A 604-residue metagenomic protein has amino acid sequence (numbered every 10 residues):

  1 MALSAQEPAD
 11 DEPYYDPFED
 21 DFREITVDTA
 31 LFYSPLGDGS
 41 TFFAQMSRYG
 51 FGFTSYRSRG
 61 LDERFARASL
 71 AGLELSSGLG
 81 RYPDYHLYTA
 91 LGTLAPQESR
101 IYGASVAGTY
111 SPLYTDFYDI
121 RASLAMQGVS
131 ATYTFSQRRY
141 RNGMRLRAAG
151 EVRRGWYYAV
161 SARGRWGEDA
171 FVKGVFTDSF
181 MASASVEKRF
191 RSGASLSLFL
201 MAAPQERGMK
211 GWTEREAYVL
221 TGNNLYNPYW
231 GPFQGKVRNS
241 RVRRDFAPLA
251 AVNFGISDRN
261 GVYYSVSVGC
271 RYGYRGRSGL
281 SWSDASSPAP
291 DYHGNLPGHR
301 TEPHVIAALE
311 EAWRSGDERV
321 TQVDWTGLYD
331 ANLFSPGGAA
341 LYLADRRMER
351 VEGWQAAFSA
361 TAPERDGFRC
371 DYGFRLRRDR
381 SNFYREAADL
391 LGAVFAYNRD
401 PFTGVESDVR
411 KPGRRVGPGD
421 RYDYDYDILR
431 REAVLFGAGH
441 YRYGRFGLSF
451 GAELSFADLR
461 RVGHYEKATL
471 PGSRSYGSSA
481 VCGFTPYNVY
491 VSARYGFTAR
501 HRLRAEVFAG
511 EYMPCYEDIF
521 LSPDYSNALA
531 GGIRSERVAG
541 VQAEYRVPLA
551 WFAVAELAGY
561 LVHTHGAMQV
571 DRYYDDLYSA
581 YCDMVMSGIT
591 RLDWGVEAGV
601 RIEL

Functional and structural regions predicted by a protein language model:
D10-R57, D62, A68-V106, R145 (+1 more regions): Periplasmic N-terminal accessory/gating domains of Gram-negative outer-membrane beta-barrel systems
Y85-Q137, R141-G143: A beta-strand signature from Gram-negative outer-membrane beta-barrel systems, especially the internal plug domain
Y102, Y133-R139, G164-E168, L200-E206 (+9 more regions): Transmembrane beta-strands of outer-membrane beta-barrel pores
F135-W166, F171-K210, V242, P248-G261 (+1 more regions): Transmembrane beta-barrel wall of Gram-negative outer-membrane proteins
F171-D178, M209-R215, S240, R277-S283 (+6 more regions): Outer-membrane beta-barrel translocator domains and adjoining extracellular loop/strand segments of Gram-negative
E187, S195-N253, S278-A344, E406-V416: Acidic/polar loop-and-plug regions of large Gram-negative outer-membrane beta-barrel proteins
L343, R369-T498, P514, D518-D524 (+1 more regions): Signature of Gram-negative outer-membrane beta-barrel scaffolds
D345, G353-S359, A528-Q542, R546-V547 (+1 more regions): Outer membrane beta-barrel strand-and-loop segments of large Gram-negative receptors, especially TonB-dependent
